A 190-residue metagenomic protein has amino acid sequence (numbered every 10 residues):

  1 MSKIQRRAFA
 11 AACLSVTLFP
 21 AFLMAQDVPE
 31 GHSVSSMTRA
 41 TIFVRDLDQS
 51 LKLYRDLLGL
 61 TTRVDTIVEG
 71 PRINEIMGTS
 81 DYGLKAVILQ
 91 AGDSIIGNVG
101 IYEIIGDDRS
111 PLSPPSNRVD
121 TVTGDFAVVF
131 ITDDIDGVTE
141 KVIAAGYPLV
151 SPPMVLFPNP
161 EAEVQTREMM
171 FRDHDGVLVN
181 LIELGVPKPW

Functional and structural regions predicted by a protein language model:
S2-A10: Bacterial N-terminal signal peptides that target proteins for export
A10-A21: Bacterial N-terminal signal peptides
A25-Q49, R72, S80, T123-F130 (+1 more regions): N-terminal beta-strand motif that seeds the catalytic metal site of vicinal oxygen chelate
F43-I96, A162-V164, M170, K188-P189: Core segments of cupin and vicinal oxygen chelate
R45-D48, T61-V64, I95-I96, E103-D175: Vicinal oxygen chelate
N74-M77, I101, S113-P114: Short aromatic-enriched loop/helix-cap "lid" or pocket-rim segments at secondary-structure transitions that line
N98, L178-L181: Short glycine-/small-residue motifs
